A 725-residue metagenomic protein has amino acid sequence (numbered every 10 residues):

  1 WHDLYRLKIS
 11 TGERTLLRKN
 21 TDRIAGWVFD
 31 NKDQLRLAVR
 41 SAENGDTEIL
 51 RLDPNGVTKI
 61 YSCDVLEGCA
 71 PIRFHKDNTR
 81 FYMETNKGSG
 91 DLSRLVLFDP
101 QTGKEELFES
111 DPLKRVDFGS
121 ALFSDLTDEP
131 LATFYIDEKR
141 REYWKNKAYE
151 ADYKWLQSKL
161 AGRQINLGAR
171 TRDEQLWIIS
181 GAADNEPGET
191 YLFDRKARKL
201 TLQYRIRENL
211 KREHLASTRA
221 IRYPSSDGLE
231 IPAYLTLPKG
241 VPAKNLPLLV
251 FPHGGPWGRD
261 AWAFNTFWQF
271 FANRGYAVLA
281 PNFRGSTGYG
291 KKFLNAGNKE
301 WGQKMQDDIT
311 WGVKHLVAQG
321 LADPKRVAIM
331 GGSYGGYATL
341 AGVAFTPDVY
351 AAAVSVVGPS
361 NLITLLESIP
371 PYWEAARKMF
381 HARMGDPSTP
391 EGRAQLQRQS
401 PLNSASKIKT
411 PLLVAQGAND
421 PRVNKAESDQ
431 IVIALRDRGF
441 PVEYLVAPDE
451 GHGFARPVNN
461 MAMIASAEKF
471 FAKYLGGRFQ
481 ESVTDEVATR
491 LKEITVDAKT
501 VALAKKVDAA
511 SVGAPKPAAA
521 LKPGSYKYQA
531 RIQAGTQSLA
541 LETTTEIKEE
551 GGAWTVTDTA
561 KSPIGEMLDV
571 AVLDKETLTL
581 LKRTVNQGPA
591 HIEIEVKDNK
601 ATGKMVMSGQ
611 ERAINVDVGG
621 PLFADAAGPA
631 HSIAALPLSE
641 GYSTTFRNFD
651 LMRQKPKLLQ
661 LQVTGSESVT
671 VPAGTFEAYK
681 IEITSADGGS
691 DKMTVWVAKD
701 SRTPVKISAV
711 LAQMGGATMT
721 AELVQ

Functional and structural regions predicted by a protein language model:
W1-P232, L237-K244, D260-R274, H315-A318: Peripheral, non-catalytic segments that deliver or gate enzyme domains
L37, L131, I221, V250 (+4 more regions): Hydrophobic/aromatic beta-strand patches that form the interior of the parallel beta-sheet core in alpha/beta enzyme
S93-T127, Q269-N273, A277, A351 (+3 more regions): C-terminal, active-site-flanking charged/polar segments
Y135, A182, F251-P256, S333-G336 (+1 more regions): Glycine-rich His-Gly loop
V241-L246, F251-G290, N424: Short substrate-entry loop that stabilizes the transition state in hydrolases
P281-S511: Active-site-proximal cap/loop segments of hydrolase catalytic domains
S511-M607, E640-Q725: Acidic, serine/threonine-rich low-complexity disordered tracts
A601-H631: Acidic/charged, solvent-exposed loop-and-adjacent secondary-structure segments enriched in E/D, K/R, S/T, and G/P
